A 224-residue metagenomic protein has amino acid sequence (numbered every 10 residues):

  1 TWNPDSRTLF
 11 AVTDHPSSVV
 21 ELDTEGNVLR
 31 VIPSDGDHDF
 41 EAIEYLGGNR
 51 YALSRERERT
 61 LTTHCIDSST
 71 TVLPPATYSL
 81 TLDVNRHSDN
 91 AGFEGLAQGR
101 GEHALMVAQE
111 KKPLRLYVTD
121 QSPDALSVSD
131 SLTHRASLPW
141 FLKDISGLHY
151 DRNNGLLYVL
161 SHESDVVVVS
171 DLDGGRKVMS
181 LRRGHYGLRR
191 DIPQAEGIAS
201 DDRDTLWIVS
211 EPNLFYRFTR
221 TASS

Functional and structural regions predicted by a protein language model:
T1-S224: Sequence/structural signature of beta-propeller domains
